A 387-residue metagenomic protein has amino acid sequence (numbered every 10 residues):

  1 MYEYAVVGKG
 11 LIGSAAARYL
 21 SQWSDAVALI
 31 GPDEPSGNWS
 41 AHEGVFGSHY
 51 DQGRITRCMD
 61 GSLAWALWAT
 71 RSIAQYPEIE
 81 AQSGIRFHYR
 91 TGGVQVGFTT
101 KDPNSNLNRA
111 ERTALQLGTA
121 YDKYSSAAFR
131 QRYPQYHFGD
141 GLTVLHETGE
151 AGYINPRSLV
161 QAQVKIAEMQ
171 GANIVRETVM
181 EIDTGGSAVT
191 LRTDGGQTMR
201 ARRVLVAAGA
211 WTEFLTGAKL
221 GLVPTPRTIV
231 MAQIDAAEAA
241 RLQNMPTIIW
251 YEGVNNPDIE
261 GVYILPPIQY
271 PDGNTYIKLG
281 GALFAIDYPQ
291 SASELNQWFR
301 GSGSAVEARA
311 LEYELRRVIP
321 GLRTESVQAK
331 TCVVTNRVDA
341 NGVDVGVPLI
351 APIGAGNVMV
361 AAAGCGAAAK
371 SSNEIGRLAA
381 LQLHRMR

Functional and structural regions predicted by a protein language model:
Y2-L29: N-terminal Rossmann-like FAD-binding beta1-loop-alpha1 element of flavoenzymes
A5-V7, I30, T198-T212, G376: Short hydrophobic core segments
R18-W23, G84-R90, T198, R203 (+1 more regions): Active-site substrate-recognition segment that forms the wall of the catalytic cavity or substrate channel
Q22-S48: Glycine-rich FAD pyrophosphate-binding loop
D51-R132, G261: Dinucleotide-binding Rossmann-like beta1-alpha1 core, especially the glycine-rich loop that anchors the ADP
E78, F98-G171, V175-R176, E181-S187: Flavin (FAD/FMN) cofactor-binding and adjacent substrate-gating region of FAD-dependent oxidoreductase domains
Y153, V358-S372: Glycine-rich phosphate/pyrophosphate-binding beta-alpha loops
N373-R387: Internal hydrophobic alpha-helix adjacent to the cofactor/substrate pocket in enzyme cavities
